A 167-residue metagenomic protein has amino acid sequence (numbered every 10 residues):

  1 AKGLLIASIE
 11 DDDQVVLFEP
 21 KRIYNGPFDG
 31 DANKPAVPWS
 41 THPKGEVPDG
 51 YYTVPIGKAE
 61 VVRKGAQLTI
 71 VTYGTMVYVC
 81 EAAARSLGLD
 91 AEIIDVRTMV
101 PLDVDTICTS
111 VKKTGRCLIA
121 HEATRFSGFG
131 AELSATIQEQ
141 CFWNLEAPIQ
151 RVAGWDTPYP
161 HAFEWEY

Functional and structural regions predicted by a protein language model:
A1-F18, P27-N33: Internal gly/pro-rich beta-alpha loop/helix module that stabilizes soluble enzyme cofactors or their anionic handles
K21-Y167: Thiamine diphosphate
